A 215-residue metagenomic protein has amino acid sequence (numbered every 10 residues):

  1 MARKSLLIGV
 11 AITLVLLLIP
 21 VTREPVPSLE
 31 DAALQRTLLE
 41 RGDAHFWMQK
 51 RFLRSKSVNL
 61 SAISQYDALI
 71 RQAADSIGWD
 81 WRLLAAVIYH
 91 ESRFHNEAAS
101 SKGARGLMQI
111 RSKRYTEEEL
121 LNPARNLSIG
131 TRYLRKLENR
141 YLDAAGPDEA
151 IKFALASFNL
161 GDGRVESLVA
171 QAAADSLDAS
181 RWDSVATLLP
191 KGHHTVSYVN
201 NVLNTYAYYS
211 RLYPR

Functional and structural regions predicted by a protein language model:
R3-L6, L14-R71: N-terminal export signals and maturation junctions of secreted/periplasmic proteins
R41, R114, A154-R215: Catalytic and substrate-binding regions of cell-wall glycan-acting enzymes that process beta-1,4-linked
L53-L60, L69-D75, N96, S112-A124 (+3 more regions): Second-shell loop/turn segments in exported
Q65, W79-L84, Y89, K102-R105 (+2 more regions): Extracytoplasmic
R71, S76-H95, I110, G130-T131 (+2 more regions): Short, functionally critical alpha-helical segments immediately adjacent to catalytic or ligand/cofactor-binding
E91-H95, A104, R114-T116, L160-V165: Solvent-exposed loop/turn segments at secondary-structure junctions within structured extracellular/periplasmic domains
E97-R135, D178-A179, V202: Substrate-binding/active-site groove segments that recognize and process beta-1,4-linked N-acetyl-hexosamine
K136, R140-Y141: Conserved, well-structured interaction surfaces
